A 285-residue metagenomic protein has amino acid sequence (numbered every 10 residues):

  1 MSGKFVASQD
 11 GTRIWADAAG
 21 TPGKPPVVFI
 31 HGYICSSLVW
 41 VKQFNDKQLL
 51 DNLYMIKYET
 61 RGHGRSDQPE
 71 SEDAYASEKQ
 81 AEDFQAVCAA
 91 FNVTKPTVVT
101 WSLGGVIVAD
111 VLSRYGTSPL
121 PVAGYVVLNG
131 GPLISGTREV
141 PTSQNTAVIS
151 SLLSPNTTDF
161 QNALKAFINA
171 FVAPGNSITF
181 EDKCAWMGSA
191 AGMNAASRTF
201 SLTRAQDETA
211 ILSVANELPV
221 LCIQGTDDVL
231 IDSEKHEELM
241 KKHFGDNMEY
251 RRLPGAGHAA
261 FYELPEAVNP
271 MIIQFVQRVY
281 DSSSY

Functional and structural regions predicted by a protein language model:
M1-F29, L49-Y54, V93-T94, L120 (+1 more regions): Alpha/beta-hydrolase fold catalytic core
Q9, Y54-L103, G116-S118, P270: Active-site loop/oxyanion-hole signature of alpha/beta-hydrolase fold enzymes
T12-D73: Conserved HGGG/HGGXW glycine-rich cap/lid loop of the alpha/beta-hydrolase fold
A109-N156: Flexible "cap/lid" loop of the alpha/beta hydrolase fold
G136-S143, S154-V214: Conserved alpha/beta-hydrolase catalytic His-Asp/Glu region
C222-Q224, D228: Short beta-strand/loop motif that positions the catalytic acidic residue of the alpha/beta-hydrolase fold
V229-K235: Conserved alpha/beta-hydrolase "acid-adjacent" motif
D246-Y285: Catalytic active-site module of serine/aspartate enzymes centered on a nucleophile-bearing elbow/loop
